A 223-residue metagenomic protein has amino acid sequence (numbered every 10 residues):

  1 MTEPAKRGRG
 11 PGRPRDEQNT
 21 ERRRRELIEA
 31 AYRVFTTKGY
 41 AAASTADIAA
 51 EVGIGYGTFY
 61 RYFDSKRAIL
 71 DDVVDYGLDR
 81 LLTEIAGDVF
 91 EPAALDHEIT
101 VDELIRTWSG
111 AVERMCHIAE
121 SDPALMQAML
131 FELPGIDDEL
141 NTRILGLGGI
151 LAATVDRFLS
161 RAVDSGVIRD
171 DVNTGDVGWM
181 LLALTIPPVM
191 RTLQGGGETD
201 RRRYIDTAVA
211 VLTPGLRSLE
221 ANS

Functional and structural regions predicted by a protein language model:
M1-P11, E113-H117, S121, A153 (+4 more regions): C-terminal peripheral helix-coil segments that are non-catalytic and often amphipathic
N19-Y32, I48, I69, V73-G77 (+2 more regions): Generic hydrophobic, amphipathic alpha-helix propensity
E26, V34-A68, D72: Helix-turn-helix
A30, V34, E51, T58 (+2 more regions): Amphipathic alpha-helical interface segments
F63, L130-I136: Short helix-capping/turn signature of helix-turn-helix
D72, A86-S121, T174, G178-L181 (+1 more regions): Hydrophobic alpha-helical connector segments
D79, T83, I118, A128 (+3 more regions): Amphipathic alpha-helical packing segments from all-alpha helical-bundle domains
Q127-L130, V167, D171, L193: Short, hydrophobic secondary-structure boundary micro-motifs
